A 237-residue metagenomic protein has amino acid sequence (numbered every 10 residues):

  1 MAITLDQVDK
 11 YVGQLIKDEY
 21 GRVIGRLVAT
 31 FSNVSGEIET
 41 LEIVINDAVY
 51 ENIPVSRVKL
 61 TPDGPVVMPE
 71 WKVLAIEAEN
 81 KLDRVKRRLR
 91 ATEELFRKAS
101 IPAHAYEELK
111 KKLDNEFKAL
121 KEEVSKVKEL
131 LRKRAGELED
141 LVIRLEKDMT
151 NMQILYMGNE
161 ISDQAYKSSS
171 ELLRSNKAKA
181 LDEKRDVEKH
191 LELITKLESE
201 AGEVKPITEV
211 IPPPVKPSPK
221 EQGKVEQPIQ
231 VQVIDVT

Functional and structural regions predicted by a protein language model:
A2-V8, A75, K111, R132 (+3 more regions): A composition-biased, non-transmembrane "mature-region" signal
D6-V44, A48-I53: Short beta-strand/strand-turn micro-motif
E51-V67, L95, K110-K126: Short, charge-rich amphipathic alpha-helices with coiled-coil/heptad character
W71, A78, A99-P102, Y106 (+7 more regions): Amphipathic alpha-helical coiled-coil segments and their boundaries
W71-K121: Charged heptad-repeat coiled-coil "rod" segments that mediate homo-/hetero-oligomerization in large eukaryotic
T92, A105-L109, F117, E123-G158: Long, charged, helix-rich clamp/arm modules that form nucleic acid-engaging surfaces of large nucleic-acid-processing
D140-P228: Charged, long alpha-helical assembly modules
V225-T237: C-terminal modules of long, charged coiled-coil scaffolds in eukaryotic assembly complexes
